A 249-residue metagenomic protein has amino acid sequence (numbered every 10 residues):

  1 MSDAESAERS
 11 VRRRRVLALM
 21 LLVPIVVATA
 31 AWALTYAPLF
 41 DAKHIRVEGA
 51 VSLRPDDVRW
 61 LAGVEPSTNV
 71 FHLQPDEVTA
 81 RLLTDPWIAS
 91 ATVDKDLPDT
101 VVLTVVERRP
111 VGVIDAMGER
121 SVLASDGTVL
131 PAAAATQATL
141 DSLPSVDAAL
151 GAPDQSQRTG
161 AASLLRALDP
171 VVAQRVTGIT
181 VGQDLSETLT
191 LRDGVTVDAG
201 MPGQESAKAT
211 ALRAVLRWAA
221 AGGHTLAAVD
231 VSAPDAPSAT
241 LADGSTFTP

Functional and structural regions predicted by a protein language model:
M1-A37, L185-P249: N-terminal positively charged amphipathic segments used for targeting/anchoring
M1-R9, E77-T84, S125-L140: Short N-terminal secondary-structure initiator segments
V16-L19, P24-L53, R59-W60, N69-R120 (+1 more regions): Periplasmic polypeptide-binding modules associated with outer-membrane biogenesis and secretion
D41-K43, R54, Q74, V78 (+10 more regions): Envelope-exposed proteins and targeting segments
G49-P86, A132, S142-T159, R217 (+1 more regions): Periplasmic/extracytosolic POTRA-like scaffold domains at the N-termini of outer-membrane and outer-envelope
A50-S52, W87, D96-P98, V106-P110 (+9 more regions): Solvent-exposed coil/turn segments that connect beta secondary-structure elements in extracytoplasmic/periplasmic
T79-A80, S163-L168, R213: Short amphipathic alpha-helix segments
L103-D184, V197: Extracytoplasmic segments of membrane-associated envelope/inner-membrane machinery
